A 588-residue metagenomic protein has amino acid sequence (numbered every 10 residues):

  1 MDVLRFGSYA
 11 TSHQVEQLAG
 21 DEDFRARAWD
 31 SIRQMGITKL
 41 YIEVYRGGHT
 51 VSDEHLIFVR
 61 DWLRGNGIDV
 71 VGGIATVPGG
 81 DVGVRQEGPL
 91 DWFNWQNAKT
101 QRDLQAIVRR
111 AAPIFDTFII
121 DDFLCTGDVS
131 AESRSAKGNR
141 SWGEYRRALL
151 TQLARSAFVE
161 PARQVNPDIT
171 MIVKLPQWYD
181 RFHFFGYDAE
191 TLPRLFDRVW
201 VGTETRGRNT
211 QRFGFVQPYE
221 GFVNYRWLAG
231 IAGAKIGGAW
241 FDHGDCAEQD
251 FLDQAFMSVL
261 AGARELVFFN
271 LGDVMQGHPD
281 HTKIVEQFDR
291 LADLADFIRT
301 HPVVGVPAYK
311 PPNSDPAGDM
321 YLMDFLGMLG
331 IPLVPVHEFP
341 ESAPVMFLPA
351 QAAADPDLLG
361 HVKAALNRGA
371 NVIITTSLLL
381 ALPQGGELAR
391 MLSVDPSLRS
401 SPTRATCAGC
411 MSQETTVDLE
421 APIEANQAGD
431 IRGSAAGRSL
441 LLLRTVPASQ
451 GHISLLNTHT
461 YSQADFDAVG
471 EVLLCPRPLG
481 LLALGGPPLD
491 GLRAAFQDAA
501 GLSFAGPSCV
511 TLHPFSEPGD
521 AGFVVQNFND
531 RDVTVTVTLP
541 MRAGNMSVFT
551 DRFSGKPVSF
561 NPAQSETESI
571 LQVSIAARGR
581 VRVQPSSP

Functional and structural regions predicted by a protein language model:
V3-F24, L56-G65, D69-D116, D128-S130 (+2 more regions): Active-site-adjacent "subsite" loops/lids of carbohydrate-active enzymes
T11-A19, Y41-T50, R85-Q105, G138-Q152 (+6 more regions): The substrate-binding groove and active-site-proximal loops of carbohydrate-active enzymes, especially glycoside
V15-Q34, N97-A111, R181-L192, A247-S258: Short, acidic/polar
G20-S31, L322-A343, A350-A353: A short, well-structured beta->alpha microelement
R27-Q34, L56-G67, A112, A189-F196 (+2 more regions): Acidic (Asp/Glu)-rich catalytic clusters
E43, G83, D116, D121-D122 (+11 more regions): Hydrophobic targeting/anchoring helices
P349-S587: A conserved amphipathic helix/loop scaffold that creates a polar/acidic microenvironment used either to coordinate
